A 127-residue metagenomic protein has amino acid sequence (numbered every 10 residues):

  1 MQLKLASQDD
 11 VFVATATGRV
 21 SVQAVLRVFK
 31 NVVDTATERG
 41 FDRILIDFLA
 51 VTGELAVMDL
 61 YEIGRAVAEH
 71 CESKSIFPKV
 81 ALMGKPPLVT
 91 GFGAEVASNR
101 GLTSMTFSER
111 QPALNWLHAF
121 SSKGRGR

Functional and structural regions predicted by a protein language model:
M1-R127: Amphipathic, Lys/Arg-enriched alpha-helical "gate/interface" segment within cytosolic domains that mediates
